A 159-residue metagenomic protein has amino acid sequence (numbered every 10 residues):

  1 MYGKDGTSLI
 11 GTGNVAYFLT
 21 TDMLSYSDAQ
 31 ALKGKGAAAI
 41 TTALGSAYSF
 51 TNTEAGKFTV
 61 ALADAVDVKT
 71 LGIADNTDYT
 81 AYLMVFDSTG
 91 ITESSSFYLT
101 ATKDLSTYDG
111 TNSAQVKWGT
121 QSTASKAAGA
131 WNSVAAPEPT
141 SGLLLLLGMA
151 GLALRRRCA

Functional and structural regions predicted by a protein language model:
M1-A135: Mature extracellular "passenger" or substrate-interacting domains of secreted, surface-exposed proteins
E138-R155: A short, hydrophobic C-terminal helix/tail in secreted or cell-surface proteins
